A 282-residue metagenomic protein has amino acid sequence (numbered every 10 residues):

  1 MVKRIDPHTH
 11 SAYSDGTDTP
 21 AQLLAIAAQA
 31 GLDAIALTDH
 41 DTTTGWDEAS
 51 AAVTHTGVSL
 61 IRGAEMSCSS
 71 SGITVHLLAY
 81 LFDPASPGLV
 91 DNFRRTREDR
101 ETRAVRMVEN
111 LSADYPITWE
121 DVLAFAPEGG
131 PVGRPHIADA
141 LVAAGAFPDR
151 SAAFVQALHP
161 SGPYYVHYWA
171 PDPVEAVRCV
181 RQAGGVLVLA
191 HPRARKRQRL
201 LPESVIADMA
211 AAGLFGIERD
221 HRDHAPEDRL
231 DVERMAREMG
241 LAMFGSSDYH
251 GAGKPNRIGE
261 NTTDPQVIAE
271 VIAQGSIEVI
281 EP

Functional and structural regions predicted by a protein language model:
M1, E281-P282: Polar low-complexity intrinsically disordered regions
M1-T74, L158-H159, P171, V177-R178 (+2 more regions): An N-terminally biased module of ancient metal coordination in phosphate/nucleic-acid-related enzymes
A52-A207, T262, Q266-E281: Extended substrate/RNA-proximal surfaces in nucleic-acid metabolism proteins
G88, K254-P255: A short acidic, helix-capping loop that chelates divalent metal ions and anchors anionic groups
I258: Short clusters of hydrophobic/aromatic residues that line enzyme substrate/ligand-binding pockets
